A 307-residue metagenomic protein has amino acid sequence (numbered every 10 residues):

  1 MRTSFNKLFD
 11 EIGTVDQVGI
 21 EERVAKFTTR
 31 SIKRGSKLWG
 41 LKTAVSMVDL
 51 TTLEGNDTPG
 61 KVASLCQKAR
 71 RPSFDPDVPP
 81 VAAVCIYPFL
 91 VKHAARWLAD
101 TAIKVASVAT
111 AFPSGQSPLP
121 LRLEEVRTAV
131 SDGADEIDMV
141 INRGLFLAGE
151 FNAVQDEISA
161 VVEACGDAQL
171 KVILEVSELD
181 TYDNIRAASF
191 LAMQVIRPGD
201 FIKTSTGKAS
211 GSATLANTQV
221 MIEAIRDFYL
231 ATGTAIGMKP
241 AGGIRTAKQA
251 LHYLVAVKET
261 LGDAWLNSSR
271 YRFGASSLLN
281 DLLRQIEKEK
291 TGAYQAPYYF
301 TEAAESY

Functional and structural regions predicted by a protein language model:
M1-V45: Charged, compositionally biased N-terminal leader segments and the immediate start of the first structured element
R34-V45, N56-P79, F89-M238, R245-F273 (+1 more regions): Alpha/beta enzyme core
L53: A short, histidine- and acid-enriched strand-loop-helix "catalytic/donor-clamping" loop that lines the nucleotide-sugar
S277-N280: Short, flexible loop segments at boundaries between secondary-structure elements
